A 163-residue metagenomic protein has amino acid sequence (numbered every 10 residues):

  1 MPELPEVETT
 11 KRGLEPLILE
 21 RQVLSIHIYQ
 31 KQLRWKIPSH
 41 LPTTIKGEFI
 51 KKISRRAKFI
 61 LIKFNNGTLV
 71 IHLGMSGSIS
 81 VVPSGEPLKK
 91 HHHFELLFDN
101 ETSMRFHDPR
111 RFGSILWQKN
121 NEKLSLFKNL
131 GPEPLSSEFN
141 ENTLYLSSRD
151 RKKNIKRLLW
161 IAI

Functional and structural regions predicted by a protein language model:
M1-F112: A cross-family signal for N-terminal binding/gating loops and helix N-caps that shape access to the active site
L69-I163: Phosphate/anion-contacting hairpin/loop surfaces
